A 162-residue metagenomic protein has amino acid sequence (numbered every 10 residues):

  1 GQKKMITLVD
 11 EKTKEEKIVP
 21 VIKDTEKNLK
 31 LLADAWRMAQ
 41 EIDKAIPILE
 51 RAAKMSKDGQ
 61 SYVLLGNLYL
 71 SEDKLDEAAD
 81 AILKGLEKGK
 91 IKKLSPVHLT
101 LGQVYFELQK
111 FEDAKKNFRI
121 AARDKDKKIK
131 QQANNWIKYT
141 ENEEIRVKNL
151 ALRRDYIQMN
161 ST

Functional and structural regions predicted by a protein language model:
K115-T162: Terminal, low-structured helical/coil segments at or just beyond the last alpha-helical repeat
